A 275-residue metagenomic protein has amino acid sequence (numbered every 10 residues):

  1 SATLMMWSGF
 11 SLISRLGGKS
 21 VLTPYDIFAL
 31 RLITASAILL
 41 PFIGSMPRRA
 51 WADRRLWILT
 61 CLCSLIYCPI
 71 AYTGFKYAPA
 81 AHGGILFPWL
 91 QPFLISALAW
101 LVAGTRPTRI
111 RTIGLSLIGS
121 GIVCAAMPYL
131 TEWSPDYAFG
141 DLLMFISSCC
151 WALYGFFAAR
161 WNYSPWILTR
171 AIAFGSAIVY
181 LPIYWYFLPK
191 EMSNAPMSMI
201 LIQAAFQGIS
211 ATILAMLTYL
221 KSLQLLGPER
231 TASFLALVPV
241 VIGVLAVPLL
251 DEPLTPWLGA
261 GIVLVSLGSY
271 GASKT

Functional and structural regions predicted by a protein language model:
S1-D26, L30, I70, L130-R160 (+1 more regions): Glycine-/small-residue-enriched transmembrane alpha-helix faces in small-molecule transporters and effluxers
L4-S8, T60-C68, Q91-P92, A126 (+5 more regions): Transmembrane alpha-helical core positions of polytopic small-molecule transporters
M6-I13, I43-F87, S96, C124 (+1 more regions): Specific transmembrane alpha-helical segments of multi-pass solute transporters/efflux pumps, especially DMT/EamA
L12-V21, K76, A126-Y137, W185-A204 (+1 more regions): Membrane-interface helix termini and inter-helical loops of multi-pass transporters
G18-K19, F75-K76, A103, A158 (+3 more regions): Helix-capping/transition residues at the boundaries of transmembrane alpha-helices and the short helical linkers
Y25-F42, R55-I58, T112-S120, F139-I146 (+1 more regions): Hydrophobic alpha-helical transmembrane segments of multi-pass integral membrane proteins, especially transporters
D26-A37, Y72-R106, S147, P228-V247: Specific alpha-helical transmembrane segments that line the substrate/conduction pathway and gating interfaces
L39, I110-Y129, Y180, A236 (+2 more regions): Hydrophobic transmembrane alpha-helices of multi-pass small-molecule transport proteins
